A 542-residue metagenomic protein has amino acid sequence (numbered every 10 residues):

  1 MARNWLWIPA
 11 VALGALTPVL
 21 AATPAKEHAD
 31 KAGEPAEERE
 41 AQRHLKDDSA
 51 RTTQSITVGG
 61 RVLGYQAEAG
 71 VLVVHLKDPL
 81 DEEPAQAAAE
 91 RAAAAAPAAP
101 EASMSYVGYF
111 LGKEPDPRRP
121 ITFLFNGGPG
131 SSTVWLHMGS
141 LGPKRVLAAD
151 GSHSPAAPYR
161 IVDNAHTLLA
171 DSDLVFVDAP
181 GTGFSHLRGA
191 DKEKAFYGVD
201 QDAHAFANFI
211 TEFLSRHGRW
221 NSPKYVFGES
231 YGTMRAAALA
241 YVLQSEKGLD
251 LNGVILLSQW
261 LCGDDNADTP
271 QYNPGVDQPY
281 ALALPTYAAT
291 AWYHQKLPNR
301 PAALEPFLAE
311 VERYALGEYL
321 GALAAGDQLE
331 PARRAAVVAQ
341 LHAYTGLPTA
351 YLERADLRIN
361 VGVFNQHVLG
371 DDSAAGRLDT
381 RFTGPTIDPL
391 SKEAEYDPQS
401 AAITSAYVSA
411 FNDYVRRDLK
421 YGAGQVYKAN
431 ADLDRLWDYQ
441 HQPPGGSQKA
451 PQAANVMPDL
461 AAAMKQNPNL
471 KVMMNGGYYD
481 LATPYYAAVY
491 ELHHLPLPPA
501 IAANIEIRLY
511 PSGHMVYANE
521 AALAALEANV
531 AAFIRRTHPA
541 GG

Functional and structural regions predicted by a protein language model:
T23-E38, P79-A195, H493: N-terminal cap/lid subdomain of alpha/beta-hydrolase-fold enzymes
P143-L147, Q244-A343: A catalytic-pocket lid/entrance helix-loop region that shapes and gates access to the active site across common
L169-S172, A179, F196-S215: Alpha/beta-hydrolase active-site loop
R219-Y231: Alpha/beta-hydrolase fold nucleophile elbow
G228-Y241: Glycine-rich nucleophile elbow surrounding the catalytic serine of serine-hydrolase chemistry
G326-A482: Alpha/beta-hydrolase fold catalytic core
L481-N504: Active-site-adjacent alpha-helix of alpha/beta-hydrolase-fold enzymes
P511-A522: Catalytic histidine-centered segment of alpha/beta-hydrolase-like enzymes
